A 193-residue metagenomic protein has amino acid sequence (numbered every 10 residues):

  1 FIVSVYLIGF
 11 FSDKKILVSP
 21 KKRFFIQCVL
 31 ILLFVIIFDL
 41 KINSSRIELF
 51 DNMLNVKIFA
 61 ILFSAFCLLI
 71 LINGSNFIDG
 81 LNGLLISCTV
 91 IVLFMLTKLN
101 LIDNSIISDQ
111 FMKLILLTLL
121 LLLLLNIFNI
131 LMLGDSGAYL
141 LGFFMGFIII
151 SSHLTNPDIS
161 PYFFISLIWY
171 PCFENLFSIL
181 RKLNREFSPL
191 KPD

Functional and structural regions predicted by a protein language model:
F1-L176: "…together with the soluble PPM/PP2C metallo-phosphatase catalytic core" -> "…together with the soluble PPM/PP2C
F10, K14-I16, L176-D193: Cytosolic, membrane-interface loops and tails of multi-pass inner-membrane proteins
